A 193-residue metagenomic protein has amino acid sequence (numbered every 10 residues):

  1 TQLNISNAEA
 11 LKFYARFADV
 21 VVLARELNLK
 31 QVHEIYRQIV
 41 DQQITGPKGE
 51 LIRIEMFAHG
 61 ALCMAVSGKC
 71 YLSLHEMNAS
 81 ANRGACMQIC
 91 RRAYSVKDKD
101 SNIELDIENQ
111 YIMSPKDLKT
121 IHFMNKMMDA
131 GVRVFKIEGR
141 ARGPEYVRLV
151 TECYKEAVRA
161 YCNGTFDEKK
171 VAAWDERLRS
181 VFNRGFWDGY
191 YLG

Functional and structural regions predicted by a protein language model:
T1-F13: N-terminal active-site wall of soluble small-molecule enzyme domains
K12-A15, V20-G193: Surface-exposed amphipathic alpha-helical tracts and adjacent flexible/coil segments at the periphery of soluble enzymes
